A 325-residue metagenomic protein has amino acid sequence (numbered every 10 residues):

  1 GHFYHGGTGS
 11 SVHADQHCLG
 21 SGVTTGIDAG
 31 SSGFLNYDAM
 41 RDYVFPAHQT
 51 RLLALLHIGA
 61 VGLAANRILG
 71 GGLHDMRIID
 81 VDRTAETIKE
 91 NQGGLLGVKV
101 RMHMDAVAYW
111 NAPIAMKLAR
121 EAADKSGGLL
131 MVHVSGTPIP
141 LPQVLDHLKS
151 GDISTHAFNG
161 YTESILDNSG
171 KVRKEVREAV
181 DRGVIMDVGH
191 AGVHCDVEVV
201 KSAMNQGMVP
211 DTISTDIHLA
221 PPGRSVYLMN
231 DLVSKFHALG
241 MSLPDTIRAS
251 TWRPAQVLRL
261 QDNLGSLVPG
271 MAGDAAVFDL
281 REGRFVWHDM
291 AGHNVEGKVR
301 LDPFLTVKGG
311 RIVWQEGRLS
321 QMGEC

Functional and structural regions predicted by a protein language model:
G1-A47: Metal-associated gating/positioning segment near the N- to mid-region
G1-S10, I68-D82: Active-site mouth loops of central-metabolism enzymes
A14, A39-M40, T84, A119 (+1 more regions): Aromatic/hydrophobic pocket-lining residues that form π-stacking "cages" and hydrophobic walls in ligand
Q16, G20-T24, A47-R51, L56-R77 (+6 more regions): Active-site gating loops and adjacent loop-to-helix segments of metal-dependent hydrolytic enzymes
G22, M40, V98, S154 (+6 more regions): Divalent metal-coordination and catalytic microenvironments
M102-G223: Active-site core of metal-dependent hydrolases
E198-L280: His/Asp/Glu-enriched, well-ordered alpha-helical/loop segment that forms or immediately abuts the divalent-metal
A272-E324: C-terminal cap of metal-dependent C-N hydrolases
